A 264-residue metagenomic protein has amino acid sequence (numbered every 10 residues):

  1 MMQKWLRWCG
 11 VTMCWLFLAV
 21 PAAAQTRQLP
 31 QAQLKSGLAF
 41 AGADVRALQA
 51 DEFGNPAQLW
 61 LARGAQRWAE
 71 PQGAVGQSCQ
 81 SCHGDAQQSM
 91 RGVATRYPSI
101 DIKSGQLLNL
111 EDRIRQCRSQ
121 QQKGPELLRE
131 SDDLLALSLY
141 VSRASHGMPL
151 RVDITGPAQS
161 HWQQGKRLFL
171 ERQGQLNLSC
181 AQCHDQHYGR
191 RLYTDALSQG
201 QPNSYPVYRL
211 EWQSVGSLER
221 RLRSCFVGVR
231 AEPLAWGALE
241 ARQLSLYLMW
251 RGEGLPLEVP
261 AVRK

Functional and structural regions predicted by a protein language model:
M2-W60, Q88, P98-Q163, G189 (+3 more regions): Post-cleavage N-terminal segment of exported redox proteins
A50-C82: N-terminal, post-signal-peptide region of Sec/Tat-exported proteins
W68, L168-F169: Conserved short C-terminal alpha-helix that flanks the catalytic cleft of nucleotide-sugar-dependent
A74-Q87, L137, G165, Q175-H187 (+2 more regions): The canonical Cys-X-X-Cys-His
Q77-S89, A94-Y97, T155-G156: Acidic helix-start/capping segments at beta-turn-to-alpha-helix junctions
S89-G92, R190-T194: Short Cys/His-rich "knuckle" micro-motifs
A94-K103, A196-Y205: Short cysteine/histidine-rich metal-coordination sites, predominantly Zn2+-binding motifs
V152, N177, A181-Q182, G237 (+1 more regions): Extended, histidine- and acidic-residue-enriched regions that form the cofactor-binding/catalytic faces
